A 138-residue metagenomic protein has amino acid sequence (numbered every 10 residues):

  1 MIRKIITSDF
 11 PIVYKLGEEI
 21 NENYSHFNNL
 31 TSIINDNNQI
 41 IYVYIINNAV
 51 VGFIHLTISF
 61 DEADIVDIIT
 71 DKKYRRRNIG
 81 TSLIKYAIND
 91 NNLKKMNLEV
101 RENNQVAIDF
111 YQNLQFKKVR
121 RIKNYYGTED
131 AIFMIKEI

Functional and structural regions predicted by a protein language model:
K4-K73, I84-Y86, D90, E137: Acetyl-CoA-dependent GNAT
D67-I69, N97-E99, F133-I135: Short aromatic/hydrophobic contact patches that present stacked aromatics for nucleic-acid/ligand binding
R76-T81: Glycine-rich acyl-CoA binding loop
I84, D90-E102: Conserved GNAT acetyl-CoA-binding A-motif
Y86, D109-F110: Structural preference for long, well-ordered alpha-helical segments within the folded cores of structured domains
R101-Q105, N124-I138: C-terminal "cap" of GNAT-fold acetyltransferases
F110-Y111, F116, M134: Conserved active-site tyrosine of GNAT-family acetyltransferases
V119-R121: Beta-hairpin "wing" of winged helix-turn-helix
